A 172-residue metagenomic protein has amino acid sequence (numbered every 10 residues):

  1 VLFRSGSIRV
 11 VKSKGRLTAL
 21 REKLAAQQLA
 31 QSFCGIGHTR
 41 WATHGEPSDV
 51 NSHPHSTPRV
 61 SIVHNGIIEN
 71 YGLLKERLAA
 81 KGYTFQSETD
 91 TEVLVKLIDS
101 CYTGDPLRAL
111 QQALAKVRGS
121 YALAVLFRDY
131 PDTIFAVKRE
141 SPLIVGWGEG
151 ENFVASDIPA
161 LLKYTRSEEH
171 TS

Functional and structural regions predicted by a protein language model:
V1-E168, S172: Conserved short alpha-helical segments that host acidic/polar catalytic motifs at enzyme active sites
